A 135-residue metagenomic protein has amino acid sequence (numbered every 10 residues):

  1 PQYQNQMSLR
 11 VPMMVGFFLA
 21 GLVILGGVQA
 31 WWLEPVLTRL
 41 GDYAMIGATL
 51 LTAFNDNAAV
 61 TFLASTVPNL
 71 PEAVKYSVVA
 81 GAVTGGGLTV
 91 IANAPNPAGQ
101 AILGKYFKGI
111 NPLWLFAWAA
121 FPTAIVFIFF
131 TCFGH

Functional and structural regions predicted by a protein language model:
P1-P68: Transmembrane helical segments that form the transport core of multi-pass membrane transport proteins
G47-H135: C-terminal transmembrane helix pair
